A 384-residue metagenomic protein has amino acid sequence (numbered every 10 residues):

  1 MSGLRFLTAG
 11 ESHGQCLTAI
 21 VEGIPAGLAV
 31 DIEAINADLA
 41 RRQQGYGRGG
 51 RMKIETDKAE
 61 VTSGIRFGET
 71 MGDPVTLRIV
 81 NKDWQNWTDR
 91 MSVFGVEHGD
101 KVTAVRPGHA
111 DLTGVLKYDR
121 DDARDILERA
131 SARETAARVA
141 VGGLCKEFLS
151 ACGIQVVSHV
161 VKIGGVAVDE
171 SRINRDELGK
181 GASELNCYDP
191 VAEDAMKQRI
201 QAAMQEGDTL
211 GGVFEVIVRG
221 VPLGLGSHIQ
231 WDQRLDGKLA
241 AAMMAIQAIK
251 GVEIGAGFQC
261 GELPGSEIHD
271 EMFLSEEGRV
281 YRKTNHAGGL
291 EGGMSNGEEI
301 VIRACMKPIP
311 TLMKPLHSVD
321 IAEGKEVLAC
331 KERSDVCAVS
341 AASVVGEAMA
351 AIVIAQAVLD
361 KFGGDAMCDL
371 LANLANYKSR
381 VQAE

Functional and structural regions predicted by a protein language model:
M1-E384: Generic N-terminal targeting/processing segments that precede catalytic cores or assembly contacts
